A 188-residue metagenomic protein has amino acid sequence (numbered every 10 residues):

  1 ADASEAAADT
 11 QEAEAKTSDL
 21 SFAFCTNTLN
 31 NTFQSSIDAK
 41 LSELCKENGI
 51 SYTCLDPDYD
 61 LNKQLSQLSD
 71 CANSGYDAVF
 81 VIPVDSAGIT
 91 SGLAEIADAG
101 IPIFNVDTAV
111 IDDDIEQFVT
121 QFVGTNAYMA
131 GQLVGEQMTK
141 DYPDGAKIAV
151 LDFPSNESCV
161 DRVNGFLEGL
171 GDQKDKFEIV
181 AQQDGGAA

Functional and structural regions predicted by a protein language model:
A1-A188: A residue-level marker of the well-folded mature domains of exported/periplasmic proteins
